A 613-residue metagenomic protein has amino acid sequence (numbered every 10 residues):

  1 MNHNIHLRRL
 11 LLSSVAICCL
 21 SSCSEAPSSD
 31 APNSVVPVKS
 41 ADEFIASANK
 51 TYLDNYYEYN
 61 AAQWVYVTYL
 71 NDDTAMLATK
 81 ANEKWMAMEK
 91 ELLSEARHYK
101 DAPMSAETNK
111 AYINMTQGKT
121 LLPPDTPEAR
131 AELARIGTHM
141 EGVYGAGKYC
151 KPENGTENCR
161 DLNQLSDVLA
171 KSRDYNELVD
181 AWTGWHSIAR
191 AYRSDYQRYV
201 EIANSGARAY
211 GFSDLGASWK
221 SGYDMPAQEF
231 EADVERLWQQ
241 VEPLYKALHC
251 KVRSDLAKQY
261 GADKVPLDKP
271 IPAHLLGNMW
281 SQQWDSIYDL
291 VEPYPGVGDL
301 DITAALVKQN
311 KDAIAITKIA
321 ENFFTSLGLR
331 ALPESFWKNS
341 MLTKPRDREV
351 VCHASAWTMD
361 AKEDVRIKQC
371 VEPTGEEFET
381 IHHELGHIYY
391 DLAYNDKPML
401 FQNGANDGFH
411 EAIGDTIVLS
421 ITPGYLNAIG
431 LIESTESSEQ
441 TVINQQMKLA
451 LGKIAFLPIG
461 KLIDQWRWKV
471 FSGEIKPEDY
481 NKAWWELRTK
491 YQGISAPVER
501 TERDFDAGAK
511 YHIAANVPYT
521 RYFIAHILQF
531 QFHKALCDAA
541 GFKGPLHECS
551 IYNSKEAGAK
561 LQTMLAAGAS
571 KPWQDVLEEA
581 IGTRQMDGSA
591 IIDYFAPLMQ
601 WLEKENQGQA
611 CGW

Functional and structural regions predicted by a protein language model:
N2-L11: Bacterial N-terminal signal peptides that target proteins for export
C18-S22: C-terminal motif of bacterial Sec signal peptides marking the signal peptidase cleavage site
A26-A41, D72-A75, I113-M115, D214-A217 (+12 more regions): C-terminal, non-catalytic "cap/extension" segments appended to globular domains
D30-R198, G216, K510, V517-T520 (+3 more regions): N-terminal helix-rich structural modules
K110, E157-Q164, R198-K368, T435-Q446 (+2 more regions): Active-site-proximal, well-structured secondary-structure segments within enzyme catalytic domains
G216-A217, S221, D391-T416, G430: Post-HEXXH active-site segment of zinc metalloproteases
V234-L244, G404-T441: Post-HExxH zinc-binding segment in Zn-dependent metallohydrolases
E376-L392, E411-D415, W466: Active-site recognition of the HExxH zinc-binding catalytic motif
